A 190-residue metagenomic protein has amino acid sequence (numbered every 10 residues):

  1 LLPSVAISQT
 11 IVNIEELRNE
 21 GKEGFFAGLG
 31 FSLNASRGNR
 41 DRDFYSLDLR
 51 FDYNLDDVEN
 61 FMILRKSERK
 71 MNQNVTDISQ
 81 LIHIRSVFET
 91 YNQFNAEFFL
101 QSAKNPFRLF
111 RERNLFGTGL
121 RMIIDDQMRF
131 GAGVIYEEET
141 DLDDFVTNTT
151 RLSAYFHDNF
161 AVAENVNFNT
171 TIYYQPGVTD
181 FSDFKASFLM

Functional and structural regions predicted by a protein language model:
S8-L55, E59: Short glycine/proline- and aromatic-enriched beta-strand/turn motifs that initiate or cap beta-hairpins
E20-G21, N34-S36, D52-D56, V87-E89 (+5 more regions): Structural signature of outer-membrane beta-barrel channels/translocons
E23-F25, D41-Y45, T76-Q80, E112-F116 (+2 more regions): Residues that define the transmembrane beta-barrel architecture of outer-membrane proteins
F25, D56-M62, N92-A96, D126-F130 (+1 more regions): Repeated loop/turn-to-beta-strand initiation elements of outer-membrane beta-barrel proteins
L29-L33, L47-Y53, I84-F88, T118-M122 (+4 more regions): Residues on the lipid-exposed face of transmembrane beta-strands in outer-membrane beta-barrel proteins
F31-L33, M62-K66, F98-S102, T118 (+3 more regions): Transmembrane beta-barrel strands of outer-membrane/channel proteins
A35-D41, D57-E59, E68-N72, K104-F110 (+2 more regions): Gram-negative outer-membrane beta-barrel proteins
Q127-M190: Outer-membrane beta-barrel transmembrane domain signature
